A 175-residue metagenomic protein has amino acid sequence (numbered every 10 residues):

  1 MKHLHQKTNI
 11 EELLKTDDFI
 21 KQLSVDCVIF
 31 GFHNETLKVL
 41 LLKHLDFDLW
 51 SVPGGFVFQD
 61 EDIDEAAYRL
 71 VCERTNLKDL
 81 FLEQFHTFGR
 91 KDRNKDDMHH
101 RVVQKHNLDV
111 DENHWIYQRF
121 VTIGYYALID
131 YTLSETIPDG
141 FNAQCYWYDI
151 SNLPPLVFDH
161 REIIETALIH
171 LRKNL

Functional and structural regions predicted by a protein language model:
M1-D26: Acidic, metal-coordinating catalytic segment for phosphate/diphosphate chemistry, firing primarily on the Nudix
H5, M98-V102, V110-E112, D139 (+2 more regions): C-terminal accessory subdomains/tails of enzymes that are appended
F19-L23, H33, I116-V121: A short catalytic or substrate-binding loop motif that flags glycine-/basic-rich loops and adjacent residues that bind
V25-I29, Y125: Short beta-strand scaffold segments in enzyme catalytic cores
I29-G31, K43, I129: Residue-level signal for short segments within beta-strands and strand-turn junctions of well-structured beta-sheet
T36-R93, L175: Conserved Nudix-box catalytic region and its N-terminal flanking loop in Nudix hydrolases and closely related
D92-S134: Active-site-adjacent beta-strand/loop module that shapes the phosphate/pyrophosphate-binding cleft
R119-R172: NUDIX/MutT-family hydrolases
